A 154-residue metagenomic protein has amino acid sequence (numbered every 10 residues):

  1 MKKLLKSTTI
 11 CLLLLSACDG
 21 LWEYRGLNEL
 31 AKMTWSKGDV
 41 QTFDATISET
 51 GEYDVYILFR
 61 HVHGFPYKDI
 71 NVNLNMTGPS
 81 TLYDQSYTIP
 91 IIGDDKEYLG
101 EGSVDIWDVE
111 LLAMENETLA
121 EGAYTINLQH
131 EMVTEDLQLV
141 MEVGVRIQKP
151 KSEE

Functional and structural regions predicted by a protein language model:
K2-I10: Sec-dependent signal peptide recognition, specifically the positively charged N-region followed immediately by
L15-A17: C-terminal motif of bacterial Sec signal peptides marking the signal peptidase cleavage site
D19-W22: Bacterial signal peptide processing site
V40-D69: Post-signal-peptide N-terminal segment of Sec-exported extracytoplasmic proteins
T50-I57, N116-M132: Noncatalytic modules at the cell exterior or secretory-pathway interfaces, chiefly beta-strand-rich lectin/adhesion
H63-G64, W107-V109, N116-T118, H130-M141: Short acidic/polar inter-strand loop motif in beta-rich domains
V72-T77, V133-E154: Exposed low-complexity, polar/acidic, P/S/T/G-rich flexible segments that act as propeptides, protease-susceptible
Y87-E117: An anionic, turn-rich surface loop/hairpin at beta-sheet edges that serves as a generic interaction/coordination patch
